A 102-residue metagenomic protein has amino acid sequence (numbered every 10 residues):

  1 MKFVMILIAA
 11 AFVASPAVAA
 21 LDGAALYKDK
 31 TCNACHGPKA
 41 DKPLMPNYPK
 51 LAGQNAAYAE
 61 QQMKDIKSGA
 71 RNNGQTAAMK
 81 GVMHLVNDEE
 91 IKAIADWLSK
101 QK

Functional and structural regions predicted by a protein language model:
M1-M5: Positively charged n-region of N-terminal signal peptides that target proteins for export
F12-K28, K42, N47: Electrostatic cytochrome c docking/interface patches
V13, C35-P38, Q54, V82: Small disulfide-bonded, cysteine-rich extracellular recognition modules and tandem repeats
A20-N33, A52, A56-Q61: Sequence context surrounding c-type heme c attachment/ligation sites in exported
T31-P38, I94: The canonical Cys-X-X-Cys-His
P43-A52, D65-K102: Axial heme c-ligation environment in periplasmic c-type cytochrome domains
